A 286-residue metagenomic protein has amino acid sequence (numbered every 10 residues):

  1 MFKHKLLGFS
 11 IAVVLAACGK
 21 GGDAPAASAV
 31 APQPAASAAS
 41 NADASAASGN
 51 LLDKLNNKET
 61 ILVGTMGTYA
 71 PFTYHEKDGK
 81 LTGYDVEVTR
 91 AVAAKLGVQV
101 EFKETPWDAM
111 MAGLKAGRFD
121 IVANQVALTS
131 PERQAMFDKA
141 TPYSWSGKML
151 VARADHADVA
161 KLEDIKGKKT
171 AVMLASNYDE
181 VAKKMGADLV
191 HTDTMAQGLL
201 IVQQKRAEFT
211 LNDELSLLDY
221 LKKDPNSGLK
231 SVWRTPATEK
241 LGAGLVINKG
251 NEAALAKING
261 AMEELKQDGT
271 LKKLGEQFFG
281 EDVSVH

Functional and structural regions predicted by a protein language model:
C18-G22: Bacterial signal peptide processing site
V30-Q125: Extracytoplasmic small-molecule ligand-binding "clamshell" domains of the periplasmic binding protein/Venus flytrap
A46, N50, N177-V190, L229-R234 (+1 more regions): Ligand-binding clefts/hinges and TM-proximal coupling segments of bilobed small-molecule sensing domains
E59-T65, L162-A175: Short loop->beta-strand "edge-of-pocket" segments that line small-molecule binding or catalytic clefts across diverse
G64-Y69, K103-D108, G117, I121-T129 (+5 more regions): Beta->alpha turn/N-cap motifs
V86, F102-A112, A157, A175-S176 (+1 more regions): Short helix-initiation/N-cap motifs at beta->coil->alpha
R90, A94, Q99-D164, T235-P236: Acidic, polar ligand-binding/catalytic clefts
S144-V151, E214, L218-N259, F279-H286: Periplasmic-binding protein-like
